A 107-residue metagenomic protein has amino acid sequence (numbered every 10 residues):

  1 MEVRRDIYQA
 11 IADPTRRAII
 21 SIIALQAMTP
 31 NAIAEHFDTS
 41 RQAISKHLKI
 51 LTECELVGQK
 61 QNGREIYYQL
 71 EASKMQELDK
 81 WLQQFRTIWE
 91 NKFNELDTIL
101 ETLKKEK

Functional and structural regions predicted by a protein language model:
M1-R5, A10, S21-H36, R41 (+3 more regions): C-terminal regulatory/oligomerization modules of transcriptional regulators
R17-I19: Pre-recognition alpha-helix immediately N-terminal to the DNA-recognition helix within helix-turn-helix or winged-helix
Q61-Y67: Short, Lys/Arg-rich nucleic-acid/phosphate-binding segment
